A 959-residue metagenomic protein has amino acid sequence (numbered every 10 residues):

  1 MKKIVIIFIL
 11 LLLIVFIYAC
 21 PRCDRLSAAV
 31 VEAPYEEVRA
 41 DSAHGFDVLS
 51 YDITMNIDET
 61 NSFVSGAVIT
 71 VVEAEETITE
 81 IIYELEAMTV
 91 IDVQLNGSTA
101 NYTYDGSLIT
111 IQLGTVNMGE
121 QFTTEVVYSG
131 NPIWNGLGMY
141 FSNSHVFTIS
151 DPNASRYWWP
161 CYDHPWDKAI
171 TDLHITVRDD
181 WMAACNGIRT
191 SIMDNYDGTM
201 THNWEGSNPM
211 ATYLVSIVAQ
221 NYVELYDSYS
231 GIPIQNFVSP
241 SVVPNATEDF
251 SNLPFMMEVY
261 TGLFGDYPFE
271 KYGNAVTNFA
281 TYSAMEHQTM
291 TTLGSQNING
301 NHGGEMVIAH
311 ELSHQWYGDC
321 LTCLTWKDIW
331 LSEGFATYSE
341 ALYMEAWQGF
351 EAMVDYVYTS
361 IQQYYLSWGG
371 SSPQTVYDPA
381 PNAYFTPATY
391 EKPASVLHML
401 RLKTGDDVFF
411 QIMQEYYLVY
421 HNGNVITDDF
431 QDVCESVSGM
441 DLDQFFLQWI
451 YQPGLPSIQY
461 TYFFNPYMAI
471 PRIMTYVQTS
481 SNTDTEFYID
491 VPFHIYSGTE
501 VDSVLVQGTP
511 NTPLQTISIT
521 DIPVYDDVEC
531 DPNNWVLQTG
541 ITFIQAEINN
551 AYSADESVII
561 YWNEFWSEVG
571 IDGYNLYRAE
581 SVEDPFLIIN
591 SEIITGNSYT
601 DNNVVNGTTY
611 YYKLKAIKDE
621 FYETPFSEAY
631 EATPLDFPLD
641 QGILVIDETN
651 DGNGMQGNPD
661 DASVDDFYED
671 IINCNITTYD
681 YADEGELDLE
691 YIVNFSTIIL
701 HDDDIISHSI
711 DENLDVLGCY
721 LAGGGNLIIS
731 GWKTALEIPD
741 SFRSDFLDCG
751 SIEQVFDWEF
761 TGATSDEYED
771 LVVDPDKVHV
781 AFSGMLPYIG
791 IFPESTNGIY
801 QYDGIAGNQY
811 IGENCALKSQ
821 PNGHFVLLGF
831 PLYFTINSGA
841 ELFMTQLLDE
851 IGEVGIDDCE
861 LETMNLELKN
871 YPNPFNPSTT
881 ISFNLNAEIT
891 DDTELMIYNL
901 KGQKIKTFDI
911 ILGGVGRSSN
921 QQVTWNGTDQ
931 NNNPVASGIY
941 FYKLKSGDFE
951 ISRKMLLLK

Functional and structural regions predicted by a protein language model:
A19-S65, D443-Q444, Q448: N-terminal, polar/Ser/Thr-rich
G66, D151, Y162-A309, Y338: Hydrophobic helix-coil surface modules that form long, contiguous segments used for peptide/substrate interaction
W166, T292-D355, M413: Zinc-dependent metallopeptidase catalytic helix centered on the HExxH motif and its immediate flanking segment
E333-S395, M399, K403, Y420-H421: Acidic/His/Gly-enriched intrinsically disordered linker/tail segments that often contain short helix/coil "MoRF-like"
T386-M474: Amphipathic alpha-helical substructures
T542-G570, N606, K618-Q641, E867: Pro/Thr/Ser/Gly-rich low-complexity, intrinsically disordered linker/stalk tracts
D704-L786, E794-T796, F843-T845: A glycine-rich, often tryptophan-bearing local segment used as a flexible ligand/cofactor-contacting loop or short
E860-Y871, F875-K959: C-terminal outer-membrane/trafficking sorting elements
